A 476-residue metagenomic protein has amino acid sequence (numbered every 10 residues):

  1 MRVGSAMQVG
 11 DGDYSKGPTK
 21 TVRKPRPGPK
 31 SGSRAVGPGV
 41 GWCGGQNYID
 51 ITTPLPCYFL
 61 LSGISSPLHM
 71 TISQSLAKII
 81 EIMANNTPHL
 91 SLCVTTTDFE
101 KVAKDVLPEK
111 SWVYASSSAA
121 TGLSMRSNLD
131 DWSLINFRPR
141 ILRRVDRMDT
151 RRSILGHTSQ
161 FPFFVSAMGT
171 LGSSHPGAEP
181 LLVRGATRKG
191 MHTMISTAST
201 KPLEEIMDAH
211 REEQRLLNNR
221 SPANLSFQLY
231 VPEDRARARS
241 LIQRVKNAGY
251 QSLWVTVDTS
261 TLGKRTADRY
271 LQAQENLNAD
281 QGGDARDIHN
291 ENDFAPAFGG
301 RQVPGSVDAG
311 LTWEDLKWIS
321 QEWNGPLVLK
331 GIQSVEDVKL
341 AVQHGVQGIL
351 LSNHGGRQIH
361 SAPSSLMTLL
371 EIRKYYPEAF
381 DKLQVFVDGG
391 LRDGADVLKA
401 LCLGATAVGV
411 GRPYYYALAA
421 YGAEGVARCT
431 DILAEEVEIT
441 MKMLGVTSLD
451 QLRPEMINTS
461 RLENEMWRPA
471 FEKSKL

Functional and structural regions predicted by a protein language model:
T21, P25, S33-G37: Intrinsic disorder/low-complexity segments enriched in small, polar and charged residues
R34, L55-P56: Compositionally biased, intrinsically disordered low-complexity segments enriched in Pro/Arg/Gln/His
S75-G156, R265, Q274-L311, Q451-L452 (+2 more regions): An N-cap/entry alpha-helix motif that binds or orients negatively charged groups
S159-A198: Glycine-rich active-site/cofactor-binding loop and its immediate structural neighborhood
R188-A238: A gly/proline- and charged-residue-enriched helix-loop-helix capping module
N219-R220, A236-V387, L398, L403-T406 (+1 more regions): Alpha/beta enzyme core
S361-E371, L418-V437: C-terminal helical cap(s) of enzyme catalytic domains, especially alpha/beta-barrels
